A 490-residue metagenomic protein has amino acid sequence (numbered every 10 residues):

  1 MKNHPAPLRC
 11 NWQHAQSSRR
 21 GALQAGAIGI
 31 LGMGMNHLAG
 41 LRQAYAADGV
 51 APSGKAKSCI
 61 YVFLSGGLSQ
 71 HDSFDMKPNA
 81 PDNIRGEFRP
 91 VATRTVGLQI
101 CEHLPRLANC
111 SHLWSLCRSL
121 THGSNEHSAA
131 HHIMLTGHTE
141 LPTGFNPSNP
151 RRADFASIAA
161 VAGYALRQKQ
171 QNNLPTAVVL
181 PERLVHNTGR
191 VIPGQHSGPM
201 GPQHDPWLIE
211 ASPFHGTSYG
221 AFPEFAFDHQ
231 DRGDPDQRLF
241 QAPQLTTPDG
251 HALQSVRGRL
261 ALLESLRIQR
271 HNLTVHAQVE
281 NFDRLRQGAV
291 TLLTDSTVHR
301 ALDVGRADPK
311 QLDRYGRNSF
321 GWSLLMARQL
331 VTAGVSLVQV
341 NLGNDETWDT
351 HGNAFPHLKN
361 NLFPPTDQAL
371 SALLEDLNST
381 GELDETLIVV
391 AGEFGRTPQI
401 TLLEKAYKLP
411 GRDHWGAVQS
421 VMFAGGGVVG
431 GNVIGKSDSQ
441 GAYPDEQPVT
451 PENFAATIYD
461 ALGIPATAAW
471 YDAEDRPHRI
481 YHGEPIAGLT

Functional and structural regions predicted by a protein language model:
K2-T490: Ligand-binding pockets and gating/stacking loops
